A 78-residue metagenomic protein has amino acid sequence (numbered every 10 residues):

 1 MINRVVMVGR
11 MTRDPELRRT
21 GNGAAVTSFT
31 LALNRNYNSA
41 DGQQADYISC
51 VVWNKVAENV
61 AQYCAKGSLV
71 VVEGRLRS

Functional and structural regions predicted by a protein language model:
M1-S78: Single-stranded nucleic acid-binding surfaces, predominantly the OB-fold ssDNA-binding core
